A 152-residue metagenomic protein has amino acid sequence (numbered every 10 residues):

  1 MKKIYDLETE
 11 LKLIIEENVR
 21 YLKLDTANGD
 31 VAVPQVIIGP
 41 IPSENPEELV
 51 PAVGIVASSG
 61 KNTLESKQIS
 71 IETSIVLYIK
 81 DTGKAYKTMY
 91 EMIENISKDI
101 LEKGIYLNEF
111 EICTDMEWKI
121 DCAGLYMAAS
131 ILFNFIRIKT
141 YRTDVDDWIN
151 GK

Functional and structural regions predicted by a protein language model:
M1-L13, G60-Q68, Y106-K152: Short, charged interaction patches at domain edges and termini
M1-L64, I149-K152: Small/polar-rich, solvent-exposed N-terminal microdomains that initiate assembly or binding
I14, I55, I75-L77, I100 (+1 more regions): Extended hydrophobic/Leu-rich segments
V50-A52, S70-S74, A128-L132: Broad gene-expression machinery/nucleic-acid interaction feature
I55-D81: Active-site-adjacent structural patch at catalytic or cofactor/ligand-binding sites
K84-Y106: Short, hydrophobic/π-rich interface segment
